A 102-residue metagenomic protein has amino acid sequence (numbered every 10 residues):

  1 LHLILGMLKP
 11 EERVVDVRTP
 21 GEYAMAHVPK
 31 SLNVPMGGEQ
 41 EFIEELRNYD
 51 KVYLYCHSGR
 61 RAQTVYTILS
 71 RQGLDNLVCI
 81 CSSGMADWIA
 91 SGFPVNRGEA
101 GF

Functional and structural regions predicted by a protein language model:
L1-R13, P20-K51, R60-F102: Rhodanese-like catalytic fold shared by cysteine-dependent sulfurtransferases and DSP/PTP-type phosphatases
Y55-C56: Short, surface-exposed ligand- or partner-binding patches at beta-edge/loop junctions that are enriched in aromatics
